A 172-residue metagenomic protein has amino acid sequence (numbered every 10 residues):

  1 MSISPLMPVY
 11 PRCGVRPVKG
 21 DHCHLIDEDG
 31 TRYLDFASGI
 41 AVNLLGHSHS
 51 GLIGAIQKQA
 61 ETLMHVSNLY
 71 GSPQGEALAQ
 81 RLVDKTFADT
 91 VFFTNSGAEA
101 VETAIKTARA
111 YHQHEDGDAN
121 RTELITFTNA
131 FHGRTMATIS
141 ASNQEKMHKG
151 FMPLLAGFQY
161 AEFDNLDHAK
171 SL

Functional and structural regions predicted by a protein language model:
M1, G20, H47, G51 (+6 more regions): Conserved active-site and cofactor/substrate-binding residues in soluble primary-metabolism enzymes
M1-H24, L69, E162: Active-site-adjacent loop/helix segments that line or gate small-molecule/cofactor pockets in enzymes
R16-V18, V83-T86, D116-D118, G150-P153 (+1 more regions): Solvent-exposed alpha-helices and their adjacent loops that cap or buttress functional pockets in soluble metabolic
H24, N43-L45, Q159-Y160: Short, well-ordered beta-strand elements within core beta-sheets of diverse protein domains
D27-E28: Short, acidic, Ser/Thr-enriched surface-loop or helix-capping motifs
R32-A119, E123: Glycine-rich loop-to-alpha-helix module at the N-terminal edge of alpha/beta enzyme cores
I125-F127: Short hydrophobic segments within beta-strands
N129-L172: PLP-dependent aminotransferase-class I/II
